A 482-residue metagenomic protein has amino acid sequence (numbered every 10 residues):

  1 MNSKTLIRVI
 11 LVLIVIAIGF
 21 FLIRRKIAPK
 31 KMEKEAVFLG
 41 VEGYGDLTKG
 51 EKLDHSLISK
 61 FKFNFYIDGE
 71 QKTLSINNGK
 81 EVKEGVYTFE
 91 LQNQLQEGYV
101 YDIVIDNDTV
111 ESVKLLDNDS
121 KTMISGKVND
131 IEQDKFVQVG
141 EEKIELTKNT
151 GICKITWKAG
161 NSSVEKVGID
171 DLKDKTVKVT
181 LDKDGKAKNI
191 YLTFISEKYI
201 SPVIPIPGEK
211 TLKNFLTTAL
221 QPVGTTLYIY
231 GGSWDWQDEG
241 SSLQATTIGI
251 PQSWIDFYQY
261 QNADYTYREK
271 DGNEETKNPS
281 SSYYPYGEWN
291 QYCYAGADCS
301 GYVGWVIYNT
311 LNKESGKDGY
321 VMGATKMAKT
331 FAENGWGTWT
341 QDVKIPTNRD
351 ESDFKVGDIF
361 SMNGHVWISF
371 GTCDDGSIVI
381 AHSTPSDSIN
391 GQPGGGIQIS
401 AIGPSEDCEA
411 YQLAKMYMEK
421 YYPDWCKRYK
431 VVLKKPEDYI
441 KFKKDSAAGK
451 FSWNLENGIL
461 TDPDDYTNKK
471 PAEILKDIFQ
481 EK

Functional and structural regions predicted by a protein language model:
M1-L13, L22-I23: N-terminal Sec-pathway targeting helices
I10-F20, Y87-E90, G98, W157-G160 (+3 more regions): Extracellular cell-wall/glycan-interacting regions and their flexible linkers
F20-E33: Sec-dependent signal peptide cleavage junction
E33-V104, E111-S196: Solvent-exposed hydroxyl-ligand-binding patches built from regularly spaced Ser/Thr and small hydrophobics
K198-N312, D445-K482: N-terminal capping segments
G224-Q252, Y284-E288, S361-D424: Glycine-rich catalytic cores of cysteine/serine-nucleophile enzymes that process amide/ester linkages in cell-envelope
K313-G395: ...with weaker cross-activation on analogous glycine-rich loops/strands in unrelated enzymes
G396-K482: Low-complexity, Gly/Ser/Thr/Pro-rich intrinsically disordered linker/tail segments
